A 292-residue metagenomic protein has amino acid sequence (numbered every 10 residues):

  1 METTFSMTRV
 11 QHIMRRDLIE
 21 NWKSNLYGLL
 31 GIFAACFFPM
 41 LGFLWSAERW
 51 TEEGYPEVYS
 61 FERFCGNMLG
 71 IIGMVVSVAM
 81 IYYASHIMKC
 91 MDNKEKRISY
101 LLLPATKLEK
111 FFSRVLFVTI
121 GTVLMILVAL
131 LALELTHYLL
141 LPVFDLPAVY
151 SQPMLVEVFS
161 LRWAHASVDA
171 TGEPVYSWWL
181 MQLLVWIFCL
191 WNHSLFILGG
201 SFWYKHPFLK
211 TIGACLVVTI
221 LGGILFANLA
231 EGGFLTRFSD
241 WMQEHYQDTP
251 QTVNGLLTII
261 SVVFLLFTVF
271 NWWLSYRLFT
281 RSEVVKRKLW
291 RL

Functional and structural regions predicted by a protein language model:
M1-I98, K107-L292: Hydrophobic alpha-helical transmembrane segments of membrane proteins
